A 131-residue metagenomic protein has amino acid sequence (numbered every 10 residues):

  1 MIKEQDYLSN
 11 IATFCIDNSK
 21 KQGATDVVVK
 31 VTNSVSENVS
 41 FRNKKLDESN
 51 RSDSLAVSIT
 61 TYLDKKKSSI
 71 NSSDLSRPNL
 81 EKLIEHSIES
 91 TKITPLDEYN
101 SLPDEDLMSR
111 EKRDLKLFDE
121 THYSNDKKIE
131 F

Functional and structural regions predicted by a protein language model:
M1-F131: Active-site bordering "gate/hinge" segments that shape substrate access to catalytic or cofactor-binding pockets
